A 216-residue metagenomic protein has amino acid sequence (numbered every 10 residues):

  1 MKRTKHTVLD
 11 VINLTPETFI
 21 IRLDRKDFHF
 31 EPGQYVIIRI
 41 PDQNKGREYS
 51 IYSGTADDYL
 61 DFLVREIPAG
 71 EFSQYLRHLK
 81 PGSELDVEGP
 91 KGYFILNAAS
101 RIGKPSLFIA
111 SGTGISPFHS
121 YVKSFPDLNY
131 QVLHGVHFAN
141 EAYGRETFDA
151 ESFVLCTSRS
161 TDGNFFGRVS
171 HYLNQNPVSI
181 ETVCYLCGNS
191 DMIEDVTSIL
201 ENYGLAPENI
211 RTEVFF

Functional and structural regions predicted by a protein language model:
K2-S83, E88: Ferredoxin-reductase
E71-F216: FNR/FR-type flavoprotein reductase catalytic core
